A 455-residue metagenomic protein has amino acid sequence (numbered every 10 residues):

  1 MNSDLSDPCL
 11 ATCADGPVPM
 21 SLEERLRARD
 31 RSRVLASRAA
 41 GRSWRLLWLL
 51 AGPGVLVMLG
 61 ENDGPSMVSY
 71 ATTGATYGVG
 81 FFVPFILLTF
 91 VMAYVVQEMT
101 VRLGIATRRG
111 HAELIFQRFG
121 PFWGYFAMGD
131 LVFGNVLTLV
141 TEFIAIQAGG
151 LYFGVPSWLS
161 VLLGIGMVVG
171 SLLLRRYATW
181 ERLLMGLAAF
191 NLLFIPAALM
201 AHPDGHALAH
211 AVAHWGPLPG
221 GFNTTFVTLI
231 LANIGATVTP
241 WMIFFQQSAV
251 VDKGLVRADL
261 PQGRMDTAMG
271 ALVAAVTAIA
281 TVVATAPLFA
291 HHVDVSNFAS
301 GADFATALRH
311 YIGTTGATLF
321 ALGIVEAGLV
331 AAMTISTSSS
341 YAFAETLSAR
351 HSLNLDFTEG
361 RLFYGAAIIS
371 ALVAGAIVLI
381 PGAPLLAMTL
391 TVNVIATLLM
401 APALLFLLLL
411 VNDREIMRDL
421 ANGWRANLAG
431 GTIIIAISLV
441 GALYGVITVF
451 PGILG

Functional and structural regions predicted by a protein language model:
N2-P65, F122, L229-L231, L255-P261 (+2 more regions): Membrane-interface "cap" regions at the ends of multi-pass membrane proteins
R29-L35, S69-T72, E98-W123, H292-R309 (+3 more regions): Flexible loop linkers connecting adjacent transmembrane helices in multi-pass alpha-helical membrane transporters
R45, T72-E98, A112-F116, W123 (+1 more regions): Extracellular loop-to-transmembrane helix junctions
M58, M92-A93, Q97-T100, F122-E142 (+3 more regions): Helix-loop-helix module between adjacent transmembrane segments
M92-A106, V250-V251, L272-D303: Extracellular/periplasmic helix-exit of transmembrane alpha-helices
P121-F122, W158-L163, M269, V273 (+2 more regions): Loop-to-transmembrane helix boundary motifs in multi-pass membrane proteins
M128-G129, Y152-L173, F190-I195, E359-A376 (+1 more regions): Transmembrane alpha-helical segments of multi-pass small-molecule transport proteins
A189-P219, V227-S248, F406-E415, V440-G452: Hydrophobic alpha-helical segments and their helix-loop junctions in multi-pass secondary transporters
